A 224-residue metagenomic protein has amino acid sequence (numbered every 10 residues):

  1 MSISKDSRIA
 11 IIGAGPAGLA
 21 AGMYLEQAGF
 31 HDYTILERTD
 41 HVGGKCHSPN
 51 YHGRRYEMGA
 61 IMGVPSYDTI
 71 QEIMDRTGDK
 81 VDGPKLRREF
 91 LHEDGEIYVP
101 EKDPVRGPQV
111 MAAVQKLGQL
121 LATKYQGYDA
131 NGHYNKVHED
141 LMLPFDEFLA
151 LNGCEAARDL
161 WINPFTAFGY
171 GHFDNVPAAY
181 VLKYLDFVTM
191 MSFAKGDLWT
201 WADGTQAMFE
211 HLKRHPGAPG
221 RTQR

Functional and structural regions predicted by a protein language model:
M1-K5: A short, basic/flexible loop-to-alpha-helix module at the beginning of a structural domain
S7-T34: N-terminal Rossmann-like FAD-binding beta1-loop-alpha1 element of flavoenzymes
A20, T69-E72, A207: Short amphipathic alpha-helical face segments that pack within enzyme cores and frequently flank/anchor catalytic
E26-N50: Glycine-rich FAD pyrophosphate-binding loop
K45, G53-P84: Conserved FAD-binding subdomain of flavin-dependent enzymes
K45-C46, P177, W201, T205: Conserved donor sugar-nucleotide recognition element shared by glycan-biosynthetic enzymes
Q71, D75, K80-V176: Mobile amphipathic helical/loop "lid" adjacent to a hydrophobic cofactor/ligand pocket
D186-R224: Helical element adjacent to the flavin cofactor pocket in flavoenzyme catalytic cores
